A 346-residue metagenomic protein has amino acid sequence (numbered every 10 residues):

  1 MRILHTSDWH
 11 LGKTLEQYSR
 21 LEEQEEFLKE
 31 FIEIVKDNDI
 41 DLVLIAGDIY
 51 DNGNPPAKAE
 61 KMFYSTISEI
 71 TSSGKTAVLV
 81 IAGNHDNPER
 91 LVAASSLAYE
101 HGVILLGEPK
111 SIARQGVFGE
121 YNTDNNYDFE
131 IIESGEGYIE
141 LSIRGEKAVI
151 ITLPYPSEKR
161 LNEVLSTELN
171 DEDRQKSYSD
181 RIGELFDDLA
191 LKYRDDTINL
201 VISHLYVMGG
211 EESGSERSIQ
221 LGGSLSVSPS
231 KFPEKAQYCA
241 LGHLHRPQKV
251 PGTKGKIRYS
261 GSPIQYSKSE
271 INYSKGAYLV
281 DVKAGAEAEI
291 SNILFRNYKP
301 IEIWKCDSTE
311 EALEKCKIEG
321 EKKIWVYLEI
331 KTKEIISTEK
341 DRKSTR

Functional and structural regions predicted by a protein language model:
M1-K75, E89: N-terminal active-site segment of His-dependent metallophosphoesterases
D8, L28, D48, F63 (+7 more regions): Divalent metal-coordination and catalytic microenvironments
D41-G47, V78-A82, I198-I202: Short beta-strand segments at enzyme active-site cores
L42, V282-R346: Accessory, non-catalytic peripheral segments of nucleic-acid enzymes
P55, D86-G255: His/Asp/Glu-rich metal-coordinating catalytic cores of metallo-dependent phosphodiesterases/hydrolases acting on
S72-V78, T197, G255: A short helix->loop->beta-strand "cap" motif at the edges of active sites that frequently abuts
Y138-S142, L279-D281, E329: Short, well-ordered beta-strand micro-motif
P229-R296: A conserved active-site cap/scaffold subdomain adjacent to cofactor or substrate pockets
